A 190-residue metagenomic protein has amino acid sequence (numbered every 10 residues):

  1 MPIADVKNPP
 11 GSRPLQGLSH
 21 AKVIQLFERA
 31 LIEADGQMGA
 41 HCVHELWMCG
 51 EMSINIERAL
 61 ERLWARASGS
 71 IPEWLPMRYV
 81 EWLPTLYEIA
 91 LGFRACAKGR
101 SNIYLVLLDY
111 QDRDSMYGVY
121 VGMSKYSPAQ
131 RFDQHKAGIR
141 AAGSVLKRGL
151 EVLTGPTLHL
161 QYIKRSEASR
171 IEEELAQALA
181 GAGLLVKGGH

Functional and structural regions predicted by a protein language model:
M1-Y126, Q130, R170: GIY-YIG nuclease catalytic motif and its immediate N-terminal context
V43, N102, G143, K147-L150 (+1 more regions): Generic N-terminal initiation segments characterized by hydrophobic and/or small/turn-forming residues
G50, Q134, R140-S144, E174-K187: Short arginine-rich
N102-D114, V152-Q161, K187: General secondary-structure propensity
K125-I171: Conserved short loop/helix modules at catalytic or binding sites in compact beta-alpha or helix-hairpin-helix contexts
